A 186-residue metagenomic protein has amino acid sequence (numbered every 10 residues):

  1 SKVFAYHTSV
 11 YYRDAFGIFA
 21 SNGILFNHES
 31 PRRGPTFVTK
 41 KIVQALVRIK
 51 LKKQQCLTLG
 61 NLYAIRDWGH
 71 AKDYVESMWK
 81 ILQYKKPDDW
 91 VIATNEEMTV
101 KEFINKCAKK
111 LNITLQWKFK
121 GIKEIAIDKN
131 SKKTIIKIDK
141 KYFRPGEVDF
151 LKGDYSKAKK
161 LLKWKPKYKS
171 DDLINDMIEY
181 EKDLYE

Functional and structural regions predicted by a protein language model:
S1-S21, V43-L51: Active-site Tyr-X1-5-Lys
S21-I24, I92: Short glycine/serine/threonine-enriched helix-capping/active-site loop that flanks the nucleotide-sugar donor pocket
F26-E29: Proline-glycine-enriched beta-turn/loop adjacent to the NAD(P) cofactor-binding site in Rossmann-like oxidoreductases
R33-E186: C-terminal substrate-binding subdomain of Rossmann-fold SDR/epimerase-dehydratase oxidoreductases
